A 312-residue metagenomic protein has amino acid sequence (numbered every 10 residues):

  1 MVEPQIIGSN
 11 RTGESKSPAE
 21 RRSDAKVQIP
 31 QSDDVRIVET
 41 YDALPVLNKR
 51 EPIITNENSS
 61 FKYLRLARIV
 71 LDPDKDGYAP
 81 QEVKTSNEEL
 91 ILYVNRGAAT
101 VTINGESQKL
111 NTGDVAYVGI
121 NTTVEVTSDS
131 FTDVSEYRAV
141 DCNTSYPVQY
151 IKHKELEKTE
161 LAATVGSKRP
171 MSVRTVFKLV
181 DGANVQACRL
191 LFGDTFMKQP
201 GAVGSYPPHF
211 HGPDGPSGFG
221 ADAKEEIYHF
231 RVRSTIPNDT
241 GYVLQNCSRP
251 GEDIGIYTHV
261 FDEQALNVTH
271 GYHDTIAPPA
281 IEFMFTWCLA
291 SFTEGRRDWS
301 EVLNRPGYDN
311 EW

Functional and structural regions predicted by a protein language model:
V2-K62, D141-P207: A short, N-terminal "cap"/entry segment at the start of jelly-roll beta-barrel domains of the cupin/DSBH fold
I53-I54, I69-D74, E311-W312: Extended recognition/assembly regions associated with phosphoester-bond processing machinery
S60-T132: Extended, compositionally biased flexible segments
L66-V70, I91, S107, V115-Y117 (+5 more regions): Conserved hydrophobic/aromatic beta-strand scaffold that supports enzyme active sites
D72-N104, G201, G212-D262: Glycine- and acidic-residue-biased ligand/ion/polar-headgroup-sensing regions
P73, T127-T132, N184-Q186, S234-N238: Secondary-structure boundary elements
S107-K109, I120-Q149, F261-E263, H270-D298: Ligand-binding loop in jelly-roll beta-barrel domains
V232-S234, N238-W312: Acidic/histidine-enriched, beta-strand-rich ligand/metal-binding domains
